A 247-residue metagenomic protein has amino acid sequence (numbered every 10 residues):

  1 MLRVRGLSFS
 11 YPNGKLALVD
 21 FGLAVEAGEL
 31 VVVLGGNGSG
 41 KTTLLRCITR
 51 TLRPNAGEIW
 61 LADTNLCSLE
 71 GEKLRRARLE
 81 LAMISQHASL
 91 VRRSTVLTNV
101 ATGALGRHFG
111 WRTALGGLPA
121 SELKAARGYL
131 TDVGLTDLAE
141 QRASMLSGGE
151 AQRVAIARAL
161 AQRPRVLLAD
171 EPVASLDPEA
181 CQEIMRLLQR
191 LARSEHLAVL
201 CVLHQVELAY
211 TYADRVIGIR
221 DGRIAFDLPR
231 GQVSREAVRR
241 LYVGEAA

Functional and structural regions predicted by a protein language model:
L34-G36: The feature captures the beta-strand-to-loop junction immediately N-terminal to the Walker
T49: Helix-to-loop junction immediately C-terminal to a conserved catalytic motif
N65, H108, T113-D137: Conserved ABC ATPase "signature" region
L66-A82, R112-A120, V233: ABC ATPase NBD coupling module
R142-L146, E150: Conserved ABC ATPase signature
R163: Conserved catalytic motifs of ABC-family nucleotide-binding domains
L167-D170: Catalytic Walker B motif of ABC-type/P-loop ATPase nucleotide-binding domains
